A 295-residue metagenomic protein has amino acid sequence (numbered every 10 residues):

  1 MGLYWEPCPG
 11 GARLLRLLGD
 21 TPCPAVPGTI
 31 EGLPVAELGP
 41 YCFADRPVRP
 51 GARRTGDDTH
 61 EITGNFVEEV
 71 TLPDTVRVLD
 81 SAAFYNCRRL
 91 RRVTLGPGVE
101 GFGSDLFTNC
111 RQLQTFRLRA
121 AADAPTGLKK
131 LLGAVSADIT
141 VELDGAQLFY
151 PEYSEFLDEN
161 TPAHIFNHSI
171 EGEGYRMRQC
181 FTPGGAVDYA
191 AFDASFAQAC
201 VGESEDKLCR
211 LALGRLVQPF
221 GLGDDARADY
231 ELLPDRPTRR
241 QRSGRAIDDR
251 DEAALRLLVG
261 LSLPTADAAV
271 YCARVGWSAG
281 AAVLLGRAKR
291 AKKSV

Functional and structural regions predicted by a protein language model:
G2-G11, L18-A36, P47-V78, R88-G101 (+3 more regions): Structural signature of tandem-repeat unit edges
C42, G244-R245, V270-V275: Structural detector for internal amphipathic alpha-helices that build alpha-solenoid repeat scaffolds
D235-P237, L263-A268, A279, K289-V295: Ankyrin repeat arrays, specifically the small/polar loop and inter-repeat linker segments at the C-terminal end of each
A253-A254, G280-A281: Conserved ankyrin/ankyrin-like repeat signature
L257-L258, L284-L285: Conserved hydrophobic site in ankyrin repeats
